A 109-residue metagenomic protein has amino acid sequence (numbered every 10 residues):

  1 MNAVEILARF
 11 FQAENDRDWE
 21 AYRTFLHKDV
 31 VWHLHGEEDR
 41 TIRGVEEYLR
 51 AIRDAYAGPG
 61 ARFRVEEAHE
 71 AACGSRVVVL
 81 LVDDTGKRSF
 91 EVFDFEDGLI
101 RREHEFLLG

Functional and structural regions predicted by a protein language model:
M1-V4: Amphipathic alpha-helical repeat elements characteristic of tetratricopeptide repeat
I6, R17-H33: Short, well-ordered alpha-helical segments enriched in acidic and aromatic residues
R9-F10: Generic hydrophobic alpha-helical segments
V31-R43: A short gly/proline-enriched turn/hairpin at secondary-structure junctions
H33, L49-G109: A beta-strand edge to alpha-helix "cap/lid" segment located at domain peripheries
V45-E47: Short, surface-exposed polybasic-and-hydrophobic patches located at secondary-structure transitions
